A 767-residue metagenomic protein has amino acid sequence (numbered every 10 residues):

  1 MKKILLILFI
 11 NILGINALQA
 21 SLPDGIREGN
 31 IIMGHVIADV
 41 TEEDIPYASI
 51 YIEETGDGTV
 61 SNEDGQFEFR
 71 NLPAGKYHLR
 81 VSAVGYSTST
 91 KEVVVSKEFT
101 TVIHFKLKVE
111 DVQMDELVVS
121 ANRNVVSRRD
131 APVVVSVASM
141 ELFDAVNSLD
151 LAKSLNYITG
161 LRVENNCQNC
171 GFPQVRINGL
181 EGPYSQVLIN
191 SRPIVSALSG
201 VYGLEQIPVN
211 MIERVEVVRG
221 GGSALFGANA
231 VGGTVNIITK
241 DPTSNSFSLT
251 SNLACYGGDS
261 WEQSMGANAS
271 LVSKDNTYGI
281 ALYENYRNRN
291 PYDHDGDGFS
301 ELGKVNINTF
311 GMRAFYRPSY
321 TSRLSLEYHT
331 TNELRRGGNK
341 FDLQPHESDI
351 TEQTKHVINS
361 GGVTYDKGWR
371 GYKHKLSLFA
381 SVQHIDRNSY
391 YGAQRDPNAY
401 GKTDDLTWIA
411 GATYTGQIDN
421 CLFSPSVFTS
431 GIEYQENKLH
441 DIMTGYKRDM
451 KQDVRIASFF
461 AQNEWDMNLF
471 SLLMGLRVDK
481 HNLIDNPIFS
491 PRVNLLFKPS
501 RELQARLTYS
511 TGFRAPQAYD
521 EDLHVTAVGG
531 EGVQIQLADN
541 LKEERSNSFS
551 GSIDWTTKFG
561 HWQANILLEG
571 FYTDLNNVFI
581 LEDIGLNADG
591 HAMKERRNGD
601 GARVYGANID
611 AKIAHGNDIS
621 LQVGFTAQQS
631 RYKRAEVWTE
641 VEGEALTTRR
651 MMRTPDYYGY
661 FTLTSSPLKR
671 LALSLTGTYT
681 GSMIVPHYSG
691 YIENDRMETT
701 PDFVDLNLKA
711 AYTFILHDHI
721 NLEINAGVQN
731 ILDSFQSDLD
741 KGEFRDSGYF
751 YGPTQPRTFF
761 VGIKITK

Functional and structural regions predicted by a protein language model:
I4, N576-N577, R670, Y679-Y688 (+1 more regions): C-terminal beta-signal and adjacent terminal beta-strands/loops of Gram-negative outer-membrane beta-barrel proteins
L22-D24, H35-V40, A48-E53, S82-Y86 (+2 more regions): Short, acidic, small-residue-rich periplasmic hinge/interaction motif at the N-terminus of Gram-negative outer-membrane
R70, Q174-R176, R192-R219, K240 (+1 more regions): Short acidic/polar hinge/loop motifs at secondary-structure boundaries that mediate gating or recognition
A152-P193, E213: Extracytoplasmic beta-strand/coil segments of soluble accessory domains associated with Gram-negative outer-membrane
S196-L198, M211-E213, A224-N236, K240-G296 (+1 more regions): Outer-membrane beta-barrel translocator/receptor signature
A267, K375-Y391, R506, N540-R597 (+2 more regions): Membrane-embedded beta-barrel scaffold of Gram-negative outer-membrane proteins
R289-T309, F315-L376, V382-D405, D449: Flexible loop and strand-edge segments within Gram-negative outer membrane beta-barrel domains
D466-S471, F571-D574, E595-Y688, K764: Gram-negative outer-membrane beta-barrel transporters
